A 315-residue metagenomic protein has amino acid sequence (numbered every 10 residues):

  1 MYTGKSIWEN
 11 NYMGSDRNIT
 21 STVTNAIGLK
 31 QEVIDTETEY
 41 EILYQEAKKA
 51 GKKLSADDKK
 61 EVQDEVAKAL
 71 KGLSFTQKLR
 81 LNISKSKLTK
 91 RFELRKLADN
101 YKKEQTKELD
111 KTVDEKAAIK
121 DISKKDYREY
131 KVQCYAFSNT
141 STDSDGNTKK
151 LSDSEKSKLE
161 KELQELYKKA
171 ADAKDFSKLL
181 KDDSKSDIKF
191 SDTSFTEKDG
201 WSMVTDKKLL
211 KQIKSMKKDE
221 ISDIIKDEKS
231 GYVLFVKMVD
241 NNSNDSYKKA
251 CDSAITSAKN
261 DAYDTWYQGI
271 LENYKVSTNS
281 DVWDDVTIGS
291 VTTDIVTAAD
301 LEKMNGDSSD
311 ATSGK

Functional and structural regions predicted by a protein language model:
M1-S86: N-terminal targeting/tethering segments
N25-G28, K158-E162: Alpha-helix N-cap/N′ positions at the starts of helices
E37, E41, Q45-L54, V66 (+13 more regions): Sec/Tat-exported extracytoplasmic proteins
K53-K59, Y135, D172, K249 (+1 more regions): Extended intrinsically disordered, low-complexity coil regions enriched in Ser, Thr, Gly, Ala and often Pro
D58-K68, T193-K198, D284-D285: Short linear loop/turn motifs
K78-K158, V204-K315: PPIase-associated folding chaperone regions across multiple families
K161-K208: Peptidyl-prolyl cis-trans isomerase
